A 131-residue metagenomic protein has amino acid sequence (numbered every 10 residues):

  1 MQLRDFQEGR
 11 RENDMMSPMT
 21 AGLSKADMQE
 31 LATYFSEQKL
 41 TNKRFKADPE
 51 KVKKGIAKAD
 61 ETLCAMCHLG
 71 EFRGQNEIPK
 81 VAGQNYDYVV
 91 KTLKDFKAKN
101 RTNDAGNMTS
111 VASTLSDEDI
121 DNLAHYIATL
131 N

Functional and structural regions predicted by a protein language model:
M1-K51: Extracytoplasmic c-type cytochrome modules immediately beyond a signal peptide or single-pass transmembrane anchor
M1-N13, S17-G22, E71-A98, T109 (+1 more regions): Gly/Gly-Pro-rich "capping" loops immediately C-terminal to redox-active cysteine motifs in periplasmic/lumenal
F6, Y34-F35, A59, F96 (+1 more regions): Conserved hydrophobic/aromatic "anchor" residues that stabilize well-ordered secondary structure elements
R10, Q38-N42, E71, N100 (+1 more regions): A general structural signal marking secondary-structure boundaries and capping sites
A21-K43, D87, S113-N131: C-terminal capping alpha-helices of c-type cytochrome domains
L31, F35, E61-E71, L123: The canonical Cys-X-X-Cys-His
K43, A47-G70, N85: Sequence/structural segment immediately N-terminal to covalent heme-attachment motifs in c-type and related
